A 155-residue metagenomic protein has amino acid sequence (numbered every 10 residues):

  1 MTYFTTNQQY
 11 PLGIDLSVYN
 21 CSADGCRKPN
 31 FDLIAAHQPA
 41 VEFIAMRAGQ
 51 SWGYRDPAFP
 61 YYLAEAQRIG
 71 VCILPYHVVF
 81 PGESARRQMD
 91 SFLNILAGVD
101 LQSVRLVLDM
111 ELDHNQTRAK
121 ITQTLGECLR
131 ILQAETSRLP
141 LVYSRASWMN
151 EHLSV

Functional and structural regions predicted by a protein language model:
M1-T136: Substrate-binding cleft of extracellular glycoside hydrolase catalytic domains
F4, M149-V155: Substrate-binding cleft/loops of secretory-pathway carbohydrate-active enzymes
Q133-E151: Aromatic-lined carbohydrate-recognition surfaces of secreted/lumenal glycan-active proteins
